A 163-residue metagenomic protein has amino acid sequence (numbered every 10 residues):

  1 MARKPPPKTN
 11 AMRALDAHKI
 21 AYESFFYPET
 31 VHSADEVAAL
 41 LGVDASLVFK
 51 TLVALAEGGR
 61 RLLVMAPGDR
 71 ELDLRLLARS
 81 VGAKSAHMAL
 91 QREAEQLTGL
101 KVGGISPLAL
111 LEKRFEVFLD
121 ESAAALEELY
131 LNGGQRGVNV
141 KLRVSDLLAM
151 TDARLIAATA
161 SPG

Functional and structural regions predicted by a protein language model:
M1-G163: Extended, low-hydrophobicity, polar/charged segments
